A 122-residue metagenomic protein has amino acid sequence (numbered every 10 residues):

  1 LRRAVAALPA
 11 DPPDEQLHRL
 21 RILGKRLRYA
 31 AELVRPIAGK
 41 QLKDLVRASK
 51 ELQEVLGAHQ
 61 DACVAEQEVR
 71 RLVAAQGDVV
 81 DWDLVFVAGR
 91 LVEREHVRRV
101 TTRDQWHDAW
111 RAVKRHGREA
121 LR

Functional and structural regions predicted by a protein language model:
L1-R122: Cationic, histidine-enriched alpha-helical/coil surfaces that engage anionic ligands
